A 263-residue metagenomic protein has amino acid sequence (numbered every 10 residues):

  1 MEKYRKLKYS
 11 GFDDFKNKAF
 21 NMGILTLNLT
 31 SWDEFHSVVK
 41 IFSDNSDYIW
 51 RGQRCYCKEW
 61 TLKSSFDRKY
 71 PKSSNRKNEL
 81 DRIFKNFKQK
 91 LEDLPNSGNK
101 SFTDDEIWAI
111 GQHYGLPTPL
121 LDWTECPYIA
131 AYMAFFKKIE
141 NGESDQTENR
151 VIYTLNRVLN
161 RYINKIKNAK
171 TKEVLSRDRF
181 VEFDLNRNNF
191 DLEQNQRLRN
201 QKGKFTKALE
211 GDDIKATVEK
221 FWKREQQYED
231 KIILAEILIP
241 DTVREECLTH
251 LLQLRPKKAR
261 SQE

Functional and structural regions predicted by a protein language model:
M1-E263: Catalytic-core elements of nucleic-acid end-processing and repair enzymes
